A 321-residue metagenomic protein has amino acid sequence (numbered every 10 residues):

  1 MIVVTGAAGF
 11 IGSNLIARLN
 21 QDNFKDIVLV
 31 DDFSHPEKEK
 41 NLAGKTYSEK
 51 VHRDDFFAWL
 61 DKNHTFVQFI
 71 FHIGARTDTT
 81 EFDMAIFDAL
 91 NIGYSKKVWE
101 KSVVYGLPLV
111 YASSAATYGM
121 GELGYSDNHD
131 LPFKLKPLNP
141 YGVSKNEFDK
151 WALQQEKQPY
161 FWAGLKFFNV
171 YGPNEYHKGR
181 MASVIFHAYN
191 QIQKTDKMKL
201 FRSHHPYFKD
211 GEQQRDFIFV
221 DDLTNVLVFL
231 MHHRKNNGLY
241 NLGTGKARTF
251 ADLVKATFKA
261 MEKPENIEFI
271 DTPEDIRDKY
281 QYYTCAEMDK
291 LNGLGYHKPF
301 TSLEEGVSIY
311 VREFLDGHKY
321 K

Functional and structural regions predicted by a protein language model:
M1, Q68-F69, P108: Structural motif
I2-D22: N-terminal Rossmann NAD(P)H-binding glycine-rich loop of SDR-like oxidoreductase domains
T5, V30, I70-G74, Y111-A115 (+1 more regions): SDR active-site strand-loop-helix element
L29-F56: Glycine-rich phosphate-binding loop and adjoining beta1-alpha1-beta2 segment of Rossmann-like nucleotide-binding folds
R53-L90: NAD(P)H-binding glycine-rich loop region in Rossmannoid oxidoreductase-like domains and their noncatalytic homologs
A89, G93-K97, V104, T117-G164 (+3 more regions): Catalytic helix-loop patch of NAD(P)-dependent Rossmann-fold dehydrogenases
L138, F168-A182, R202-V220: Glycine-rich "substrate-gating" loop/helix at the edge of Rossmann-like oxidoreductase active sites
I192-K321: C-terminal substrate-binding subdomain of Rossmann-fold SDR/epimerase-dehydratase oxidoreductases
